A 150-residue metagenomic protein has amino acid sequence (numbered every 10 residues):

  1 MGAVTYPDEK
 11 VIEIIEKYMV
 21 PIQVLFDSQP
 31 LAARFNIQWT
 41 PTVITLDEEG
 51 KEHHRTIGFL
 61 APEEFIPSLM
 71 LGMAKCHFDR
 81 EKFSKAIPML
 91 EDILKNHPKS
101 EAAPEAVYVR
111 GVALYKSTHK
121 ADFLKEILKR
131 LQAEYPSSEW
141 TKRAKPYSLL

Functional and structural regions predicted by a protein language model:
A3-E64, L69-M70: Thioredoxin-like thiol-disulfide oxidoreductase module
A33, I66-S100, K116, E134: Alpha-helical segment of the N-proximal tetratricopeptide repeat
K51, R55-A61, I93-A103, T118 (+1 more regions): Short solvent-exposed coil/turn linkers within tandem alpha-helical repeat scaffolds
F78, G111-Y115, L149-L150: Specific register positions within alpha-helical solenoid repeats of the TPR/Sel1-like families, i.e., one
A86, F123-L124: Single-residue signature of alpha-solenoid repeat helices
M89, E126-I127: Alpha-helical solenoid repeat scaffolds, predominantly canonical TPR units
